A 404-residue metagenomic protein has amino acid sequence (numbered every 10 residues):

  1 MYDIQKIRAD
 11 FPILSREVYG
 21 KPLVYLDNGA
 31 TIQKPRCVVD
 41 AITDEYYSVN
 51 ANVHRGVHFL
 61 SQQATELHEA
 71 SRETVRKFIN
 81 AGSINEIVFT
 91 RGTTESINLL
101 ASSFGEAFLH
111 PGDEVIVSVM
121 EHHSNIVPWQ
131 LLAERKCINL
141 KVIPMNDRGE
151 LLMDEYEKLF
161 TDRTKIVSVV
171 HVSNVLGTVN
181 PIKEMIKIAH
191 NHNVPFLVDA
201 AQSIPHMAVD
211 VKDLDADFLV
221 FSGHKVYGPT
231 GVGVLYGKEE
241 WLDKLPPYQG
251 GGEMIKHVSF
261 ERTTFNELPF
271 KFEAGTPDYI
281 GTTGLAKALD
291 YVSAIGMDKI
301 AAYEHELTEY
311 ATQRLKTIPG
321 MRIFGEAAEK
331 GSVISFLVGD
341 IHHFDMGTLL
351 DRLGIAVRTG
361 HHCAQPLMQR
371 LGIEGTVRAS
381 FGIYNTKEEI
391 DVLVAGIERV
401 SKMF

Functional and structural regions predicted by a protein language model:
M1-F404: Pyridoxal 5′-phosphate
